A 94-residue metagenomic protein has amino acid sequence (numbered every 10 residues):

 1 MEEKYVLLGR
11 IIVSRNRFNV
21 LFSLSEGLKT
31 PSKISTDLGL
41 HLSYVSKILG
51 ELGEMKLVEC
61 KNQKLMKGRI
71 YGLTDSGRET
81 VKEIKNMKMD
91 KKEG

Functional and structural regions predicted by a protein language model:
M1-F18: Short alpha-helical segments that sit at the start of domains
M1-K4, R78-G94: Amphipathic alpha-helical dimerization/coiled-coil segments that flank or bridge DNA-binding/regulatory modules
R15, E26-T30: Short capping segments at the starts of secondary-structure elements
F18-F22, E79: Pre-recognition alpha-helix immediately N-terminal to the DNA-recognition helix within helix-turn-helix or winged-helix
K33-D37: A short acidic, leucine-rich amphipathic alpha-helix
K56: Glycine-centered, phosphate/nucleic-acid-interacting loop/turn motifs that mediate DNA/RNA or nucleotide
L65-I84: Basic, amphipathic "hinge/linker" alpha-helix immediately C-terminal to the N-terminal HTH DNA-binding motif
